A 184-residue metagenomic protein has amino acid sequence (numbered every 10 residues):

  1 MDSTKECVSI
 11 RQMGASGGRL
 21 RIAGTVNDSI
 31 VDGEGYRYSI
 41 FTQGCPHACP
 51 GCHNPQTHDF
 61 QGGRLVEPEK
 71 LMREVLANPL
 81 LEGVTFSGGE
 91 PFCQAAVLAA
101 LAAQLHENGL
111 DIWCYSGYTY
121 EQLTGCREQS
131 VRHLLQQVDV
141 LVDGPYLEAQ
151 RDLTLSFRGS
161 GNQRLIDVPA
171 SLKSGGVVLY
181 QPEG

Functional and structural regions predicted by a protein language model:
D2-F41, P50, N54-F60, V177-V178 (+1 more regions): N-terminal [4Fe-4S]-dependent radical SAM core
M13, G17-G24, Y36, N54-L134: Conserved Radical SAM active-site core
V26, P145, P169: Residues at the C-termini of beta-strands that transition into short coil/loop
H47: Glycine-centered loop/turn positions within well-structured domains that cap or flank conserved ligand/cofactor-binding
N78-F86, V142-E148, L172-G184: Conserved C-terminal portion of the radical SAM core fold that forms the substrate/S-adenosylmethionine-binding
Q94-H106, W113, R151-G184: P-loop/Walker A phosphate-binding loop and immediately adjacent motor/lid segment at beta-alpha junctions
T119-E121, Y146-Q150: Short Gly/Pro-enriched loop/turn and capping motifs at secondary-structure junctions
D139: Receiver (REC) domain switch/active-site residues of two-component response regulators
